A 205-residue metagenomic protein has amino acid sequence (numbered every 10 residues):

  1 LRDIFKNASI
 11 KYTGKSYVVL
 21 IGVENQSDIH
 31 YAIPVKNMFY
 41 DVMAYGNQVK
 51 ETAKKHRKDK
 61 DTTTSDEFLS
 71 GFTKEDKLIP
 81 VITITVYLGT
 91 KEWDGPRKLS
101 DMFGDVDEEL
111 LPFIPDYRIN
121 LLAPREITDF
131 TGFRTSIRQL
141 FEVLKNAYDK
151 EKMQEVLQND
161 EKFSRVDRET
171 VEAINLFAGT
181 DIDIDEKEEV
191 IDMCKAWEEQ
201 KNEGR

Functional and structural regions predicted by a protein language model:
L1-R205: Elongated, amphipathic alpha-helical interaction scaffolds
